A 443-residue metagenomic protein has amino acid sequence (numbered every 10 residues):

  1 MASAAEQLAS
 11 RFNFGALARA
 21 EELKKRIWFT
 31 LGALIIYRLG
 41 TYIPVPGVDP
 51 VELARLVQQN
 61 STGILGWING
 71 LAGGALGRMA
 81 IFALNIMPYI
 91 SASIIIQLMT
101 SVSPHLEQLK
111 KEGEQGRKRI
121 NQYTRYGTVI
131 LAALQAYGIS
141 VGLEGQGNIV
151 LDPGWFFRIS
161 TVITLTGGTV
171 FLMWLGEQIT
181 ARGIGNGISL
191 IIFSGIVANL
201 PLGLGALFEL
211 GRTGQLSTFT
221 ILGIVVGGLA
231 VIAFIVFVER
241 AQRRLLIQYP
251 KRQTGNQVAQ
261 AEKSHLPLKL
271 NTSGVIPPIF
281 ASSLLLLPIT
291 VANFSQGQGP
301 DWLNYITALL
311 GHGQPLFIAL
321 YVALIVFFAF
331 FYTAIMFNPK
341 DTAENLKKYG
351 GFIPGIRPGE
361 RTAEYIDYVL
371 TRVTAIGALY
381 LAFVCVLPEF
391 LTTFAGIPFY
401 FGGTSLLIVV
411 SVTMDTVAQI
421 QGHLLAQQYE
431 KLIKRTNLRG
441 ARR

Functional and structural regions predicted by a protein language model:
A2-K110, Q115-R443: N-terminal cationic and glycine-rich segments that engage phosphates or anionic surfaces
